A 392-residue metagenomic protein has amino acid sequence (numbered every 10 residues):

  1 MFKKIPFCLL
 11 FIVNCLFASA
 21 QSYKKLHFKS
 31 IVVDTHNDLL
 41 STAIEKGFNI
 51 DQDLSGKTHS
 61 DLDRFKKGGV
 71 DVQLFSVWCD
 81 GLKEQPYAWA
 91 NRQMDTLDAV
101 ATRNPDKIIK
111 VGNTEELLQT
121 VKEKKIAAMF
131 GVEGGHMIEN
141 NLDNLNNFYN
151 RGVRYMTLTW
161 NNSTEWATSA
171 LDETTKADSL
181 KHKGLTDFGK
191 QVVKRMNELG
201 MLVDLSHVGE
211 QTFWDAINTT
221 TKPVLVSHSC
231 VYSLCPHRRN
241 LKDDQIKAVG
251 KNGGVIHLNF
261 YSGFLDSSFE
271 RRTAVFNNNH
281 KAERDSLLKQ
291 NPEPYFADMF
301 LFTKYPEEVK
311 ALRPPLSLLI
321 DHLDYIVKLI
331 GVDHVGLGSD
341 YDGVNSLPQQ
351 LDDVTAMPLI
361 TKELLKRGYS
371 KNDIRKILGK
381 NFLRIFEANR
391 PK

Functional and structural regions predicted by a protein language model:
M1-K25: Bacterial Sec-dependent N-terminal signal peptides
V13-N14, K46, W214, R238: Alpha-helical transmembrane segments and their juxtamembrane interfaces
N14-L16, I31, P223: Generic signature of intrinsically disordered, low-complexity, basic-rich segments and short cationic peptides
A20-S179, P236-K392: N-terminal hydrophobic targeting/anchoring segments and the immediately downstream early-domain regions of hydrolases
L158, A167-T168, T175-A248, N252-S262: Active-site core of metal-dependent hydrolases
